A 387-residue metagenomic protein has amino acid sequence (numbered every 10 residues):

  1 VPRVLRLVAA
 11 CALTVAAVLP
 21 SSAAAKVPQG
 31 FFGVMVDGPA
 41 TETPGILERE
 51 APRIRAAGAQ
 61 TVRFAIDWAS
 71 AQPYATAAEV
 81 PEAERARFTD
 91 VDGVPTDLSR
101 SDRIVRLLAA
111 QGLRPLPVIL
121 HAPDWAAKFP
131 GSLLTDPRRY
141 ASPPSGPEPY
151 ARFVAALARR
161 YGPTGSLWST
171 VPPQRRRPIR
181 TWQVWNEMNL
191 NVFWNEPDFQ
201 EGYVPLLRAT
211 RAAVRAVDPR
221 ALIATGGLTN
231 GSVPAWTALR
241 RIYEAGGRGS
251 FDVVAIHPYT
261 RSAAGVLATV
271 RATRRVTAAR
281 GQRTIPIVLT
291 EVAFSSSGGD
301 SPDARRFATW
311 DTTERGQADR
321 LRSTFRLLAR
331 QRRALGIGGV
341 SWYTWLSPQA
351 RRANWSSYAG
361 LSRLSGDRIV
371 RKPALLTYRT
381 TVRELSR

Functional and structural regions predicted by a protein language model:
R3-A10, S166: Sec-dependent signal peptide recognition, specifically the positively charged N-region followed immediately by
V8-V18: Bacterial N-terminal signal peptides
A25-T61, A65-D67: Boundary/entry segment of secreted carbohydrate-active catalytic domains
V34, V62, L108, L157 (+7 more regions): Conserved, mostly hydrophobic/aromatic
D37-E48, D67-P73, D92-L98, D124-A126 (+5 more regions): Acidic-and-aromatic substrate-binding clefts and catalytic sites of carbohydrate-active enzymes
P44, A151-R180, N195-R315, R322 (+2 more regions): Noncatalytic carbohydrate-binding groove/subsite architecture in carbohydrate-active enzymes
A57-G231, R283: Substrate-binding cleft and catalytic face of glycoside hydrolase catalytic domains, especially the flexible beta-alpha
A78-A83, P178, Q183, M188 (+4 more regions): Aromatic-rich peripheral "rim/lid" segments of glycoside hydrolase catalytic domains that contact and position glycan
